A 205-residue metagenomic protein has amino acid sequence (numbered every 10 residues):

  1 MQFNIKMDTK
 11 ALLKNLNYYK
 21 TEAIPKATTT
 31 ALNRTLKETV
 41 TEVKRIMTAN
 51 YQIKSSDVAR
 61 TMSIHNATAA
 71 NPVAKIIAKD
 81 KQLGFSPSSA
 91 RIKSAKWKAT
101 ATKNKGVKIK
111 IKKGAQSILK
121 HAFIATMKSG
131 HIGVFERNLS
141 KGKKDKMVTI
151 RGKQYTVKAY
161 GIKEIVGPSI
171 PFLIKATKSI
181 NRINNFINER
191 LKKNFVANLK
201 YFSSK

Functional and structural regions predicted by a protein language model:
M1-K205: Short, Lys/Arg-rich flexible segments
